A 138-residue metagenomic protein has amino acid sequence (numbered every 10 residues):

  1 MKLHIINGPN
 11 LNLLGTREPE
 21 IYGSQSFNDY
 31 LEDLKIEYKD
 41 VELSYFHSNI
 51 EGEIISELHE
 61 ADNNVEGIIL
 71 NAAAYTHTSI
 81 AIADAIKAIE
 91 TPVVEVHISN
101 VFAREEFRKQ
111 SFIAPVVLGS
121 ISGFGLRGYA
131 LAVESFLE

Functional and structural regions predicted by a protein language model:
M1-H4: Extreme N-terminal starter segment of soluble prokaryotic enzymes
P9-L11, A73-T76, S99-V101: Short glycine-rich anion-binding loops that position phosphate/pyrophosphate groups of nucleotides and phosphorylated
L14-N28: Glycine- and acidic-residue-enriched helix-capping/strand-helix junction motifs
S44-G52: Short beta->alpha junction loops
S44-Y45, V94, A103-E138: Short, glycine-/small-residue-rich phosphate/pyrophosphate-handling segment
E53-E57: Short acidic active-site motifs
A61-I68: Short acidic/histidine-rich motifs immediately flanking catalytic phosphotransfer sites in two-component signaling
S79-E90: Short Gly/Thr/Asp-enriched flexible loops that form oxyanion-binding sites at enzyme active sites
